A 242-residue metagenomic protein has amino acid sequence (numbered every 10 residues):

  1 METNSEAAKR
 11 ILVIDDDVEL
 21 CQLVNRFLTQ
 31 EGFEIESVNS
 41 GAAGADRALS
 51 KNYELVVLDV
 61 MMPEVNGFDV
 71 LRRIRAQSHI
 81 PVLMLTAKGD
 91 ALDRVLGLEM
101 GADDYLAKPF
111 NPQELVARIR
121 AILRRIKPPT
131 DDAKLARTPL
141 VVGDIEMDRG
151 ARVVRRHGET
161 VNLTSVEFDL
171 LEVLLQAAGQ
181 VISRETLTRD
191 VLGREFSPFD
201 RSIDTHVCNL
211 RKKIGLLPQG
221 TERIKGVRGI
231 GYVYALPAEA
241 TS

Functional and structural regions predicted by a protein language model:
A7-R10, A121-V181, E185, Y234-P237 (+1 more regions): Short, Lys/Arg-enriched segments at the junction into DNA-binding effector domains of transcriptional regulators
Q22-Q30: Charged docking surfaces used in two-component/phosphorelay signaling
S37-D46, G67: Helix N-cap/capping motif at the beta->alpha junctions
N52-V57: Active-site beta3 strand of CheY-like receiver
L58-D59, L85: Active-site T/S-Asp motif of two-component receiver
M62: Receiver (REC) domain active-site loop signature in two-component systems and cognate sites in sensor histidine kinases
R72, A76-Q77, P81-V141: Basic, amphipathic DNA-recognition helix from helix-turn-helix-like DNA-binding domains
V153, G158-I230: Positively charged, aromatic-enriched patches within helix-turn-helix-type DNA-binding elements, predominantly
